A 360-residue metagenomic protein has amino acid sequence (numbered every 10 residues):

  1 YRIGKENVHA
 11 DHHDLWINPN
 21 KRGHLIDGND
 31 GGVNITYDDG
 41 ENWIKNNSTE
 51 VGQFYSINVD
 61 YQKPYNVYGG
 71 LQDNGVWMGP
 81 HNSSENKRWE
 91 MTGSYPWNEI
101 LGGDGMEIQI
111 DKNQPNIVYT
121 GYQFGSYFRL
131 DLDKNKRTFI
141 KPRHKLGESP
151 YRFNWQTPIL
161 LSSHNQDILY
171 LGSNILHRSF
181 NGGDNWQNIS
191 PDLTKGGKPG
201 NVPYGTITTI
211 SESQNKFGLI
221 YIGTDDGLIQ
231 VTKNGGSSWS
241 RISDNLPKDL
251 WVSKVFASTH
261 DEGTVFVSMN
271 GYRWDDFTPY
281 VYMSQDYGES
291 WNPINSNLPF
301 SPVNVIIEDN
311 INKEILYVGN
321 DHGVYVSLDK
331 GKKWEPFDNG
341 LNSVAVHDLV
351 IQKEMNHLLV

Functional and structural regions predicted by a protein language model:
Y1-V360: Beta-propeller blade termini and top-face loops
